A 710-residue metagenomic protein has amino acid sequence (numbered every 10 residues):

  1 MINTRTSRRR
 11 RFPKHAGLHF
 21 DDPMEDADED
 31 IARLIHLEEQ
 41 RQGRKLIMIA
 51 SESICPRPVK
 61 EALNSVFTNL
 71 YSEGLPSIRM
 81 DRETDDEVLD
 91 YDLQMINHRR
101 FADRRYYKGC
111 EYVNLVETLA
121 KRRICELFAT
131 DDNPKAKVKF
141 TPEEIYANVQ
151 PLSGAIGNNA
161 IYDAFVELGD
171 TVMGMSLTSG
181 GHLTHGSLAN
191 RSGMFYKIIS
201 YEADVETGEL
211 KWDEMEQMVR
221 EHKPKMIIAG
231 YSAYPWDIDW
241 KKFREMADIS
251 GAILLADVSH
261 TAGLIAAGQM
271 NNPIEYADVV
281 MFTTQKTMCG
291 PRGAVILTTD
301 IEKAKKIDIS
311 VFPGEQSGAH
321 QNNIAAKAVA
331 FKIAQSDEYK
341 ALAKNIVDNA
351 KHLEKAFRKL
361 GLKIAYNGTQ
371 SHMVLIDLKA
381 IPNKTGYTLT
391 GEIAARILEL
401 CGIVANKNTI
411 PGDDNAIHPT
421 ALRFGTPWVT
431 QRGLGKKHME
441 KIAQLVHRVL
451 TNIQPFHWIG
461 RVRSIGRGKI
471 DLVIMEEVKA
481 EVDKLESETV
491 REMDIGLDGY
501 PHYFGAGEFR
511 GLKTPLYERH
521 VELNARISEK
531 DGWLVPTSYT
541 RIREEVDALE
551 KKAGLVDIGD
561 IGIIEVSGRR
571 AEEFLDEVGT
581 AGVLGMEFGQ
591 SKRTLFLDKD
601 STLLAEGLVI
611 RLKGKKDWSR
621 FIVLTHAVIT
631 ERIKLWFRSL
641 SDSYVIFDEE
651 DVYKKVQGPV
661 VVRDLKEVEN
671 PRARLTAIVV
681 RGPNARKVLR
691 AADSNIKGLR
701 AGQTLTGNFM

Functional and structural regions predicted by a protein language model:
M1-L119, N133-V138, E245, D483-T537: N-terminal glycine-rich, Lys/His-bearing helix-loop that initiates the first secondary-structure elements of many
I2-G17, D21-E29, A416-R510: PLP-dependent enzyme catalytic core of the Aspartate aminotransferase-like
D28, L63, I124, G154 (+15 more regions): Buried hydrophobic positions in well-ordered alpha/beta secondary-structure cores of metabolic enzymes
E38, I253-A256, L342, N349-K355 (+4 more regions): Glycine/proline-enriched, intrinsically flexible loops and inter-domain linkers
E73-I78, P134-I145, G318-Q321, D337-N345 (+5 more regions): Flexible, glycine/charged-enriched surface loops at secondary-structure junctions
L115-G361, T385-L389: Conserved PLP-enzyme active-site core in the AAT-like
K211-V258, S464-G505, V661-R700: Glycine-rich, mobile lid/loop segments that gate access to catalytic sites or pores
K363-K436, I678, A685: Conserved PLP-binding catalytic core of the aspartate aminotransferase-like
